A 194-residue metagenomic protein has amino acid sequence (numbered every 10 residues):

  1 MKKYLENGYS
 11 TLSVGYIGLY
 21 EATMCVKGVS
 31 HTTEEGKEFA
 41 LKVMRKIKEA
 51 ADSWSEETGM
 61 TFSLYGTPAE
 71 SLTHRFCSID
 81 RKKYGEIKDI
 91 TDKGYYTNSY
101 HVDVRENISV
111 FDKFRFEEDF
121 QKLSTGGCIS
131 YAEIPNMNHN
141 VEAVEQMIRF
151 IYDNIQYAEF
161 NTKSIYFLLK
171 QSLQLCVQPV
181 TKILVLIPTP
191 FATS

Functional and structural regions predicted by a protein language model:
M1-S194: Long, C-terminal-biased catalytic regions of enzyme "large/alpha" subunits
